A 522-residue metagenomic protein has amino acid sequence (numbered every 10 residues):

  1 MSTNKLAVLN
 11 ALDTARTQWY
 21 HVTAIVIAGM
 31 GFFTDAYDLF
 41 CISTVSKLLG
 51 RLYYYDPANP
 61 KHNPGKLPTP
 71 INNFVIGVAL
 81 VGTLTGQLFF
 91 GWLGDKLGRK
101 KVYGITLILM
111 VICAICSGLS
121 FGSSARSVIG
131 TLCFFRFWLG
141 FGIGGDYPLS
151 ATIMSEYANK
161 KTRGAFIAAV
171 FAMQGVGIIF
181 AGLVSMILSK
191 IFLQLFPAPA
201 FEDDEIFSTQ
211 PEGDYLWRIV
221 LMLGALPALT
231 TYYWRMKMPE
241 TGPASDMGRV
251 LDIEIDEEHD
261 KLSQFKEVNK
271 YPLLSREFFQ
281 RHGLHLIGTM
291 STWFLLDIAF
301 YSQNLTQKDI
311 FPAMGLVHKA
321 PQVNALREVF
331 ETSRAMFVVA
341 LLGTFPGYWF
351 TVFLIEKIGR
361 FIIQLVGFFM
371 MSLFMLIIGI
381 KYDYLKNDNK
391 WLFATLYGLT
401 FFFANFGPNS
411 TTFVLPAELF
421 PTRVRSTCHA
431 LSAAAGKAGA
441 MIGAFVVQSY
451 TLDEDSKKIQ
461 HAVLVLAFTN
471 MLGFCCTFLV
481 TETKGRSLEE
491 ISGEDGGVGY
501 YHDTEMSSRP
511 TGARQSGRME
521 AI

Functional and structural regions predicted by a protein language model:
M1-I522: Transmembrane-helix signature of 12-pass secondary carriers
